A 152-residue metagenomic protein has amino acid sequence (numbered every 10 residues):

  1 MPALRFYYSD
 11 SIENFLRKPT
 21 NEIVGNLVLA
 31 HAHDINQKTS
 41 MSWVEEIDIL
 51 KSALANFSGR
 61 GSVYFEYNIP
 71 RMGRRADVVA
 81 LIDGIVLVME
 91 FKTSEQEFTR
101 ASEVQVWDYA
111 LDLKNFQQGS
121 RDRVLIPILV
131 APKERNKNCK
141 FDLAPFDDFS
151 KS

Functional and structural regions predicted by a protein language model:
M1-S152: Accessory nucleic-acid engagement/destabilization modules that flank
